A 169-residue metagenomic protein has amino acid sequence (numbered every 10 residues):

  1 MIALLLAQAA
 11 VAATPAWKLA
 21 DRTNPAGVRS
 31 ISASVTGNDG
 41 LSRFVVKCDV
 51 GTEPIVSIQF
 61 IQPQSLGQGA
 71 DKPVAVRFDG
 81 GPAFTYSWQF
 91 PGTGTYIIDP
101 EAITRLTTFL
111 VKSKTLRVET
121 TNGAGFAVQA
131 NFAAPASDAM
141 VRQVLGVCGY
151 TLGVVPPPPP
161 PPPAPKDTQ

Functional and structural regions predicted by a protein language model:
I2-A13: Hydrophobic h-region of N-terminal signal peptides that target proteins for export in Gram-negative bacteria
V11-Q169: A generic "folded-domain core" signal
